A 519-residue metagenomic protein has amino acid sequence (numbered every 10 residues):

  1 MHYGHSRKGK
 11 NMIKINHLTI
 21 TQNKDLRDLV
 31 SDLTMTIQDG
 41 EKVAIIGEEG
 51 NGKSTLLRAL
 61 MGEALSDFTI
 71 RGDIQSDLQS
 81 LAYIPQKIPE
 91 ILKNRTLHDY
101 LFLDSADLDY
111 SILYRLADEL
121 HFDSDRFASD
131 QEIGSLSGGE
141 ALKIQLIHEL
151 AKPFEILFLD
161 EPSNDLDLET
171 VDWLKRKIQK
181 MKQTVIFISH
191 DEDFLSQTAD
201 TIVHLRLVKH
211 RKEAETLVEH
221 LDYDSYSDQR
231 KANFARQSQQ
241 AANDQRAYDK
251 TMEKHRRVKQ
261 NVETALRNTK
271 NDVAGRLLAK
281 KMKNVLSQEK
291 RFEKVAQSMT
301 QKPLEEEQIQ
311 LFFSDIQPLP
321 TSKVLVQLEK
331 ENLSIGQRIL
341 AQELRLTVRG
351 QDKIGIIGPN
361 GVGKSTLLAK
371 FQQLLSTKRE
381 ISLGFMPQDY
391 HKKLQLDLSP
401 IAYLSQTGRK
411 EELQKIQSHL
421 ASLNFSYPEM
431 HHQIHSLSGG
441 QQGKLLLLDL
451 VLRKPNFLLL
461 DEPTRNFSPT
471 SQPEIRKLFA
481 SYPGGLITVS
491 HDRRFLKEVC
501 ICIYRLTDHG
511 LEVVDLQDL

Functional and structural regions predicted by a protein language model:
N11-Q22, L108-E132, Q229-Q337: Coupling and communication elements adjacent to P-loop NTPase active sites across diverse families
I15-L18, D25-E41, G72, L328-R349: Conserved beta-strand
K42-E48, S54-Y110, R206-R211, G350-I416 (+2 more regions): ABC ATPase nucleotide-binding domain signature region
Q79-A141, K152, Q388-D449, R453-P455: ABC-family P-loop ATPase nucleotide-binding domains
L146, L447, I475: Hydrophobic anchor residue at the start of the ABC signature
E161-P162, D167-E169, L459-P463, F467-S471 (+1 more regions): Walker B catalytic motif
D191-Q197, D492-E498: Conserved H-loop
L207-Q239, L506-L519: Conserved beta-strand-loop-alpha-helix hinge in the C-terminal portion of ABC ATPase nucleotide-binding domains
